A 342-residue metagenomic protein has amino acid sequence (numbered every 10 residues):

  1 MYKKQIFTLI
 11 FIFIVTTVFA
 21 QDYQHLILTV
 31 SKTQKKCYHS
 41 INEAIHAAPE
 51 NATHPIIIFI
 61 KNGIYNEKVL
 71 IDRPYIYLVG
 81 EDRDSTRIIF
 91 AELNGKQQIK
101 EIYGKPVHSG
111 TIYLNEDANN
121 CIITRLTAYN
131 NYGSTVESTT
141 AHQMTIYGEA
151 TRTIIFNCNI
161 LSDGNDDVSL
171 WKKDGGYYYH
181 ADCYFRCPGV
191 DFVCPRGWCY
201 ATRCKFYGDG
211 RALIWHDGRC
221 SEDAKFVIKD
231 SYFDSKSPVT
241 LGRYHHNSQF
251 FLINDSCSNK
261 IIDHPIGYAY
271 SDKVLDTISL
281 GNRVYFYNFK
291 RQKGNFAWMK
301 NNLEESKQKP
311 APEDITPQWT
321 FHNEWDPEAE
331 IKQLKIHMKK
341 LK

Functional and structural regions predicted by a protein language model:
M1-Y23: Bacterial Sec-dependent N-terminal signal peptides
Y23-K35, H39-K342: Sequence-level preference for short, compositionally simple segments enriched in small aliphatic or small polar residues
